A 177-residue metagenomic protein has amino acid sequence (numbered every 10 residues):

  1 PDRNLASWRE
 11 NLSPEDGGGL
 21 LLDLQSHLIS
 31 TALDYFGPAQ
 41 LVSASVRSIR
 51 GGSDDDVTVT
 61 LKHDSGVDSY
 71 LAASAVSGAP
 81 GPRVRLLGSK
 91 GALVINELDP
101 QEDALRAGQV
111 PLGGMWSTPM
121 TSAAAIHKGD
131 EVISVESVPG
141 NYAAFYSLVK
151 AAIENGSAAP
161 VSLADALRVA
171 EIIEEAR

Functional and structural regions predicted by a protein language model:
P1-R50: Predominantly a Rossmann-like dinucleotide-binding segment in NAD(P)-dependent oxidoreductases
D2-L5, E15, G66, M115-S122 (+1 more regions): N-proximal short alpha-helices
R3-R9, D34-Y35, T58-T60, T121-H127 (+1 more regions): Short amphipathic alpha-helical segments, especially helix-boundary/capping motifs
G17, D56, D130-V132: Short, solvent-exposed beta-strand edge segments and adjacent coil->beta transition regions
I29-A104, E136, A143-S157, E174-E175: Contiguous beta-strand/loop segments that form the cofactor/metal-binding neighborhood of enzyme cores
V84, P100-K128: Short polybasic amphipathic segments
S117-R177: C-terminal helical cap and adjacent loop that interface with cofactors, partners, or active-site loops
